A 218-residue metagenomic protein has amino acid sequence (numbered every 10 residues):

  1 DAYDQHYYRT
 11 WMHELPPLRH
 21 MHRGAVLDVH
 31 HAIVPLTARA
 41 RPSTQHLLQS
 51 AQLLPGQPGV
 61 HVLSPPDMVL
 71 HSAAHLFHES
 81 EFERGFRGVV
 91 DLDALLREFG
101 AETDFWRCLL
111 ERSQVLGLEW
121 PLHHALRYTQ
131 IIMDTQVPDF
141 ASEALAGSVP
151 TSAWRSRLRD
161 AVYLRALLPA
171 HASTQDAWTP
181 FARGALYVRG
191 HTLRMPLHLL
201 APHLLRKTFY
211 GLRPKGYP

Functional and structural regions predicted by a protein language model:
D1-P218: Conserved NTP-donor binding/palm subdomain of two-metal-ion nucleotidyltransferases/polymerases, i.e., the charged
